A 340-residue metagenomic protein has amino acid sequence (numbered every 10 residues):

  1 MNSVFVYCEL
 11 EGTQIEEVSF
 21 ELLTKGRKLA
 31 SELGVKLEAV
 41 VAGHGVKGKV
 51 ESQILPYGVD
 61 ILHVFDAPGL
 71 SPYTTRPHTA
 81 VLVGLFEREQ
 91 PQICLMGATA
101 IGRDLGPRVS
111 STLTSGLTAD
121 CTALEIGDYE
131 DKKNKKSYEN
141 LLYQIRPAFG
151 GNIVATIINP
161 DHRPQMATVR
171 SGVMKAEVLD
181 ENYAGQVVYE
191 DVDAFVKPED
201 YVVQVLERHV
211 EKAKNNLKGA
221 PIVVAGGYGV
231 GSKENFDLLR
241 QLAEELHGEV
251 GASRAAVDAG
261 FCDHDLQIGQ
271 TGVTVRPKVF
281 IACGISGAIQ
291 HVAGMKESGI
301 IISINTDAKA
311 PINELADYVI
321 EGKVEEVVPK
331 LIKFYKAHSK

Functional and structural regions predicted by a protein language model:
M1-K340: N-terminal glycine-rich FAD/FM-binding segment characteristic of electron-transfer flavoproteins
